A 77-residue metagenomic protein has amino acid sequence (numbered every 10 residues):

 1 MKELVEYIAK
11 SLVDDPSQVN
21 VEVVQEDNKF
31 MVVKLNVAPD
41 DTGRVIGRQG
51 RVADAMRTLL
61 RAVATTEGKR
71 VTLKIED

Functional and structural regions predicted by a protein language model:
M1-R44, D54-D77: RNA-contacting regions in translation and RNA-metabolism proteins, encompassing KH/S1 modules where present
